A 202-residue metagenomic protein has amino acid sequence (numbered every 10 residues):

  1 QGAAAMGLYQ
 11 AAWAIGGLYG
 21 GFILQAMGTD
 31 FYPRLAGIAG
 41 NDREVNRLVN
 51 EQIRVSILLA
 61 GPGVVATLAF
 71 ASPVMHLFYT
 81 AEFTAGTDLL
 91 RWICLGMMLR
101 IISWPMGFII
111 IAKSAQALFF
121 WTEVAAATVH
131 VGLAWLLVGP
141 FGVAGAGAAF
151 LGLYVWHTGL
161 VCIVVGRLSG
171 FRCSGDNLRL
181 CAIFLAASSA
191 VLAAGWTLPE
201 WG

Functional and structural regions predicted by a protein language model:
Q1-G17, N46-R47, T84-D88, V143: Interfacial/gating helices of multi-pass transporter permease domains
G2, A26-T29, P33, G37 (+8 more regions): Transmembrane helix-loop junctions in multipass membrane proteins, especially transporters and channels
G2-G7, Y32-D42, V64-A69, F120-A134 (+1 more regions): Hydrophobic alpha-helical transmembrane segments
A12, G16-A60, G107-A112: Helix-loop junctions and terminal segments of transmembrane helices in multi-pass membrane transport/translocation
W13-G16, Q25-G28, D88-S169: Short runs within selected transmembrane alpha-helices of multi-pass transporters and secretion channels
I23, V49-R100, T128-W135, G139-P140 (+1 more regions): Alpha-helical transmembrane segments of multi-pass membrane transport and lipid-handling proteins
F31, L35, G61-A66, A112 (+2 more regions): Juxtamembrane/interfacial segments around transmembrane helices
R54-S56, L89, L118-W121, F150-G202: Membrane-interface "helix-start" segments
